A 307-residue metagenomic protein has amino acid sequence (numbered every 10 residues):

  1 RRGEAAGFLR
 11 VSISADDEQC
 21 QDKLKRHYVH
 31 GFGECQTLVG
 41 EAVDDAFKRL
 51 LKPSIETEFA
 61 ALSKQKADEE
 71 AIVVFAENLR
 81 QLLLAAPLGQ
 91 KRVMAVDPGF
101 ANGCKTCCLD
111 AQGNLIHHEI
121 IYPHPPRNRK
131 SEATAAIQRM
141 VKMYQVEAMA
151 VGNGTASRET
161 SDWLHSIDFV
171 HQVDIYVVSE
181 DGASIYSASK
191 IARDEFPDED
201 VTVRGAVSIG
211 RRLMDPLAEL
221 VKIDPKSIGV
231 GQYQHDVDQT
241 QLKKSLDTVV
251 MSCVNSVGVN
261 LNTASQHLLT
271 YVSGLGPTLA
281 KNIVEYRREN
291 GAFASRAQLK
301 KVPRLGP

Functional and structural regions predicted by a protein language model:
R1-R92, A111, T134-R139, M143: Extended, highly charged clamp/arch subdomains and adjacent linkers that form or line substrate-binding channels
G3, P87-L115, L213, G306: Gly/Thr-rich phosphate-binding beta-strand-loop-beta motif of the actin/hexokinase/Hsp70
L9-S12, V146-A156, Y176: Short glycine-rich phosphate-binding loop at a beta-alpha junction
D16, P98, A111-Q112, I120-I121 (+5 more regions): Short, ordered loop/turn segments at secondary-structure junctions
Q21-R26, G103-A111, I120-I121, T160-W163 (+4 more regions): Short acidic, glycine/serine/threonine-rich loops at helix termini
G113-V146, A150: Nucleic-acid-processing active sites and adjacent nucleic-acid-binding tracks, predominantly divalent metal-dependent
E159-A183: Short acidic, glycine/proline-enriched helix-loop-strand junctions
I185, D194-Q298, V302-P307: Long, highly charged, low-complexity intrinsically disordered interaction regions that mediate electrostatic DNA/RNA
